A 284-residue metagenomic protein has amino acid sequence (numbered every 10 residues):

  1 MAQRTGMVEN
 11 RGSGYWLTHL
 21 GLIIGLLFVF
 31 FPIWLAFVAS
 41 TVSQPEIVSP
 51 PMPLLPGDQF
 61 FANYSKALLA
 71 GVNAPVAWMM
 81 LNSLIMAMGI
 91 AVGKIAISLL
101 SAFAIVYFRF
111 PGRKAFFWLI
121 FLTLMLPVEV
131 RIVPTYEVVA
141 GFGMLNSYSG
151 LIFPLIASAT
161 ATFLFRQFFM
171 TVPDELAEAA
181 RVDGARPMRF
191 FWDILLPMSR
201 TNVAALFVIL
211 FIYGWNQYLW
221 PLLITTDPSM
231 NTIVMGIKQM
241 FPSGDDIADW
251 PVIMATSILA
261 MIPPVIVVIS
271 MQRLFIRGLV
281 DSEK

Functional and structural regions predicted by a protein language model:
M1-T5: Short, intrinsically disordered terminal tails adjacent to the first/last structured region
G6, N10, G14-K284: A structural signal for multi-pass alpha-helical bundles of membrane permease subunits that mediate small-molecule
